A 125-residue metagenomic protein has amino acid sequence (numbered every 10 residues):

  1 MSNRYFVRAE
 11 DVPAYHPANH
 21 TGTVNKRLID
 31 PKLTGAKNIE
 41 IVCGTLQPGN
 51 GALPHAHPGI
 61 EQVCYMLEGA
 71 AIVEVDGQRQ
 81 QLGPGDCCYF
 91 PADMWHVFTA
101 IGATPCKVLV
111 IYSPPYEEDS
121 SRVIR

Functional and structural regions predicted by a protein language model:
M1-N38, V123-R125: A short, N-terminal "cap"/entry segment at the start of jelly-roll beta-barrel domains of the cupin/DSBH fold
R27-D30, V42-H57: Conserved short histidine dyad/triad with adjacent acidic residue
L33-K37, Q47-N50, E68-I72, P114-E118: Short, charged/polar surface micro-motifs in flexible loops or helix N-caps
P48, G59, Q78, M94-W95 (+1 more regions): A generic "binding-loop/recognition-motif" signal
L53-H55, V73-E74, F90, H96-A103: Short beta-strand His + acidic residue motifs that chelate non-heme Fe in jelly-roll/DSBH and cupin folds
G59-A71, D76: Glycine- and acidic-residue-biased ligand/ion/polar-headgroup-sensing regions
G77-A92: Short acidic-glycine-tyrosine-enriched beta hairpin
Y89, T104-D119: A short hydrophobic beta-strand segment most commonly corresponding to one strand of the jelly-roll/cupin
